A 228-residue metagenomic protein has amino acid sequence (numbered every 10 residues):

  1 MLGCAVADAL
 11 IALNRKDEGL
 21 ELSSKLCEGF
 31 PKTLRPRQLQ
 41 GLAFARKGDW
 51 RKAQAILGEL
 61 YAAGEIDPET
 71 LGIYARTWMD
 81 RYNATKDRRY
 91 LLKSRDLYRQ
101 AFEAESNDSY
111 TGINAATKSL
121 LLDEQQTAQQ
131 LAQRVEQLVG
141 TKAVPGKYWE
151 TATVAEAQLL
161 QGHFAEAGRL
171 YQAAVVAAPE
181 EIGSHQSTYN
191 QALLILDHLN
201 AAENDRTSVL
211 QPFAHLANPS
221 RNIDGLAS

Functional and structural regions predicted by a protein language model:
M1-D8, F30-L42, R46, E65-A84 (+3 more regions): Amphipathic alpha-helical repeat scaffolds of TPR domains
V6-G29, G41-R51: Inter-helical turn/loop elements of alpha-helical hairpins
L22, I56, Y90, L97 (+2 more regions): Alpha-helical solenoid repeat scaffolds, predominantly canonical TPR units
F30, G64-E65, Y98-A101, E105 (+5 more regions): Alpha-helical junction/boundary sensor with strong preference for TPR arrays
R95-F102, N107-S109, A116-L120, Q133-V135 (+2 more regions): TPR/TPR-like (Sel1-like) alpha-helical repeat modules
S187-S228: Terminal, low-structured helical/coil segments at or just beyond the last alpha-helical repeat
